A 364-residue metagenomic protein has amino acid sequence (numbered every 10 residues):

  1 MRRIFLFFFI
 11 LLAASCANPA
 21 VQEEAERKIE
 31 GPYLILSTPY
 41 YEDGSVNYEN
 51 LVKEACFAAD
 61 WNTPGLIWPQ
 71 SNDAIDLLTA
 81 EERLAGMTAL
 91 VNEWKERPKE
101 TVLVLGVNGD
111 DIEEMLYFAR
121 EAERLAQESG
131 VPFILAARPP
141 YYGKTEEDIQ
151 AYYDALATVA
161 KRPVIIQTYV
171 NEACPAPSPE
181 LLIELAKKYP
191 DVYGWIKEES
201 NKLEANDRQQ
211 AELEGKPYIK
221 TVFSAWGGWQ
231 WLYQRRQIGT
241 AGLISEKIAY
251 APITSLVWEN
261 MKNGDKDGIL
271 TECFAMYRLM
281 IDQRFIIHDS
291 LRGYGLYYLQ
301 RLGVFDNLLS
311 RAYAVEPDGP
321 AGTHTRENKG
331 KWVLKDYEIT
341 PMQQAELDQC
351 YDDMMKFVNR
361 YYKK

Functional and structural regions predicted by a protein language model:
M1-I4: Positively charged n-region of N-terminal signal peptides that target proteins for export
F8, L36, Q70, R138-P140 (+3 more regions): Residues that line or immediately flank small-molecule/substrate-binding pockets and catalytic motifs
A14-S15: C-terminal motif of bacterial Sec signal peptides marking the signal peptidase cleavage site
Q22-C174, P317: Active-site beta->alpha loop and helix N-cap motifs at the rims of alpha/beta catalytic domains
N47-N50, E54, E82, G86 (+9 more regions): General structural feature for long, well-ordered alpha-helical segments within catalytic domains of soluble enzymes
E49, Y233-K364: Structured C-terminal cap/extension of enzyme domains
E93-E100, A126-S129, R162, K188-V192 (+2 more regions): Short helix-capping segments at alpha-helix termini
A155-P163, V170-L291: Catalytic alpha/beta core domains of metabolic enzymes, predominantly
